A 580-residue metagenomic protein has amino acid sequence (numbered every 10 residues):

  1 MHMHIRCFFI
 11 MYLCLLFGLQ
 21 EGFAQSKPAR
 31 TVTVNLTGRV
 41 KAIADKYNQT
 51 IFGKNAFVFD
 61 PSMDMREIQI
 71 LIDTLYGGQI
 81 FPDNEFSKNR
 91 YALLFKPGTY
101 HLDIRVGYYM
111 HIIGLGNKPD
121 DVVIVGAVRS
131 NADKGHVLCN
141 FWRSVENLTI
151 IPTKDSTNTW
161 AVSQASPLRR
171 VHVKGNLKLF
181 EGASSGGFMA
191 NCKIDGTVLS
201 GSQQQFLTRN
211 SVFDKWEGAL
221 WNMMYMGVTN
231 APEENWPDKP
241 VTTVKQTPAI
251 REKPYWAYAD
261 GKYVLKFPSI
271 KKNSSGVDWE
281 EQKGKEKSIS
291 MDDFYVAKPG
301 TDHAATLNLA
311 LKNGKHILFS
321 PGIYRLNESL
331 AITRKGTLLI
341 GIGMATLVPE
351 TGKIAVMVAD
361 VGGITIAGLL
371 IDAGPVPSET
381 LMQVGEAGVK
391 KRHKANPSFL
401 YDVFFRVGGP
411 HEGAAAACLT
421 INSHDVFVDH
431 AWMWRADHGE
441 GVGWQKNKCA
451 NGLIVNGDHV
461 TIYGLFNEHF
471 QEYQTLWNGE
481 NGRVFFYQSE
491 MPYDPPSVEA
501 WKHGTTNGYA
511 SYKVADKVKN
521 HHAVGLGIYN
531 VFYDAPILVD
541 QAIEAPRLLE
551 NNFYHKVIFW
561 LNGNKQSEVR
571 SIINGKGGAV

Functional and structural regions predicted by a protein language model:
M1, G22-Q25: Coiled-coil-like amphipathic alpha-helices with heptad-repeat character
M1-F9: Bacterial N-terminal signal peptides that target proteins for export
L13-L15, A24-V580: Extracellular/periplasmic carbohydrate-active domains that bind, remodel, or depolymerize complex polysaccharides
